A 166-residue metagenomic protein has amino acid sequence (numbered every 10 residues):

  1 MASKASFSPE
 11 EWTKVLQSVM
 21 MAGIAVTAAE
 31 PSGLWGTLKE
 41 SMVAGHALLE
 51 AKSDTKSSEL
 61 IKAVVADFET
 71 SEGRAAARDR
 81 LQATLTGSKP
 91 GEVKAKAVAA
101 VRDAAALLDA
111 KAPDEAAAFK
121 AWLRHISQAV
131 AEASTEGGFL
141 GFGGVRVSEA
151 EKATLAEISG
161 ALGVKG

Functional and structural regions predicted by a protein language model:
M1-G166: Small-residue-enriched hydrophobic alpha-helices in membranes
